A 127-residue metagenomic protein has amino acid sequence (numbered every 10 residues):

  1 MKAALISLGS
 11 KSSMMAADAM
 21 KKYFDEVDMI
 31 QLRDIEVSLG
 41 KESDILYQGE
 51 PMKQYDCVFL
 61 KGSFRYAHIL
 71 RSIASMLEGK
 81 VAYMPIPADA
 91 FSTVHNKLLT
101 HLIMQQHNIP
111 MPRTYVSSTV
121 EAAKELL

Functional and structural regions predicted by a protein language model:
K2-S7, S13, D18, V27 (+4 more regions): Active-site nucleotide/adenylate-binding loops and adjacent lid/helix of ATP-dependent enzymes
I6-S10, L32, K61-F64: Structural motif
S13, Q31, S43-D44, L70 (+1 more regions): Residue-level detector of functional hotspots within protein domains
A19-K22, S75: Short, solvent-exposed amphipathic alpha-helical segments in soluble enzyme and RNA/protein-processing domains
E26-L39: A short beta-strand-loop structural module common to alpha/beta enzyme folds
E36-E78, P85, D89-V94: N-terminal glycine-rich "phosphate-gripper" loop used for MgATP/nucleotide binding and carboxylate activation
